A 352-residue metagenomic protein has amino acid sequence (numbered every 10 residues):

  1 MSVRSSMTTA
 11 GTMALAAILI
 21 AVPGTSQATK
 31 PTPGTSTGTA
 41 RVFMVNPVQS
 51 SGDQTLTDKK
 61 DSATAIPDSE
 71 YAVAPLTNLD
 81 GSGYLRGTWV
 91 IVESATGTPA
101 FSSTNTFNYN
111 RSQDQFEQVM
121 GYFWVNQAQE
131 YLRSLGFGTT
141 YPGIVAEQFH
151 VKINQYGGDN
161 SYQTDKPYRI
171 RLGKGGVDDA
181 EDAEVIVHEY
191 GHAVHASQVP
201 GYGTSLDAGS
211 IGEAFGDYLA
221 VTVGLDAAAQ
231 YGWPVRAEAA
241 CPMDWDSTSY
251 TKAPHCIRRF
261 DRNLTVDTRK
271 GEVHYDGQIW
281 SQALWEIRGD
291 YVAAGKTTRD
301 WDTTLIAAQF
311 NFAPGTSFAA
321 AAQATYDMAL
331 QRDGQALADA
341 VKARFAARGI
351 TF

Functional and structural regions predicted by a protein language model:
M1-G11, I20-I186, A193-F352: Zymogen propeptides/activation segments of proteases
M13-L15: Core hydrophobic alpha-helical transmembrane segments of single-pass membrane proteins
